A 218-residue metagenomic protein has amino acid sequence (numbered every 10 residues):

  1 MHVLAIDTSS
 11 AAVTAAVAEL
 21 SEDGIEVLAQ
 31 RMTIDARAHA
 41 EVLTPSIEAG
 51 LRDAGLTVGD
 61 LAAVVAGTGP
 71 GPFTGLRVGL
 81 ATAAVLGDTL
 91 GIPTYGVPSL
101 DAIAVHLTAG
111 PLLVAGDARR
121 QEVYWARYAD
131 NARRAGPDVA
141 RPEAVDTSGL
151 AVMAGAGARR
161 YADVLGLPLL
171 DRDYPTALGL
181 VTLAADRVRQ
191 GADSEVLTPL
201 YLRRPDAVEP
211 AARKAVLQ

Functional and structural regions predicted by a protein language model:
M1-T68: N-terminal beta-alpha supersecondary unit
S21-L28, M32-A38, I92-T176, G191-E195 (+3 more regions): Surface "functional belts" at beta-alpha junctions
L43, I47-A54, L100-A104, V145-D146 (+1 more regions): Generic hydrophobic alpha-helical segments
A49, A84, D88, V105 (+3 more regions): Short, well-ordered alpha-helices that flank and scaffold nucleotide-derived cofactor binding pockets
G50-A54, T89, L107, A177-Q190: Stable alpha-helical structural segments in soluble proteins, enriched in small hydrophobic residues
A54-D60, G87-V97: Phosphate-handling active-site elements
V65-P93: DPxDG-like acidic metal-binding loop motif
